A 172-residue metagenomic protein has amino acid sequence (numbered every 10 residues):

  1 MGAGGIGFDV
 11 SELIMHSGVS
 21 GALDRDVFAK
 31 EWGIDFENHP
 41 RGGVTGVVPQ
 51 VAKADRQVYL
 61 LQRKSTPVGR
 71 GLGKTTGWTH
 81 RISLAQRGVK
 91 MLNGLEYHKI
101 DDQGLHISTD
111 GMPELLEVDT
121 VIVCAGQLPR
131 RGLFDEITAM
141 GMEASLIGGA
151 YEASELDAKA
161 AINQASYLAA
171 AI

Functional and structural regions predicted by a protein language model:
M1-G4, G126: Glycine-rich Rossmann-fold phosphate-binding loop(s) that bind the pyrophosphate of adenine dinucleotide cofactors
F8-L133: A Rossmann-like FAD-binding core segment of flavoenzymes
S11-A29, Y59-L60, M140-I147, K159-I172: Internal hydrophobic alpha-helix adjacent to the cofactor/substrate pocket in enzyme cavities
R70, S154-K159: Short, charged, surface-exposed secondary-structure boundary motifs
Q127-S145, A150-A153: FAD-binding beta-loop-beta segment adjacent to the flavin cofactor pocket
